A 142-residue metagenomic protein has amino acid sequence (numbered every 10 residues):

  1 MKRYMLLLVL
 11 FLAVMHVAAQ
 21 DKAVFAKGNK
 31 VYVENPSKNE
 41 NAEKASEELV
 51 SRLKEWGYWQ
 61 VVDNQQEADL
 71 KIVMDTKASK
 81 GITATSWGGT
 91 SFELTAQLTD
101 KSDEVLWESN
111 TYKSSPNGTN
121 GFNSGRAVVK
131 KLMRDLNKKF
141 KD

Functional and structural regions predicted by a protein language model:
Y4-A13: Sec-dependent N-terminal signal peptides
A13-V14, T111: Single-residue recognition of alpha-helix boundary sites
M15-A19: Sec/Tat signal peptide C-region and signal peptidase I cleavage site
Q20-G28, E47-V50, D100-D142: C-terminal/domain-edge helix-coil "capping" segments
K22-D75: N-terminal segment of the mature soluble domain
E55-Q60, A68-T119: Surface-exposed short loop/turn segments
